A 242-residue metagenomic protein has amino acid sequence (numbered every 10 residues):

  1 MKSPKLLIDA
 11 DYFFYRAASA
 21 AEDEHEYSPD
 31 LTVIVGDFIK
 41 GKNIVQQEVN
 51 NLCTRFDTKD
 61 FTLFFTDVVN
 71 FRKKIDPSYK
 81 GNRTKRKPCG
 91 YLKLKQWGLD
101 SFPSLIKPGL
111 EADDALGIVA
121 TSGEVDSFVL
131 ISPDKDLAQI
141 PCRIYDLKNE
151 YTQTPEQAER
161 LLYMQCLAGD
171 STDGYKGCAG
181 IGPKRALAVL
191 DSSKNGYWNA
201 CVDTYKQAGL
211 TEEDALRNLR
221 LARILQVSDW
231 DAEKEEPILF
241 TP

Functional and structural regions predicted by a protein language model:
M1-Q96: Domain-level signal for Mg2+-assisted phosphodiester chemistry and nucleotide/NA-binding surfaces in nucleic-acid
K2-S3, L31-T32, G81-T241: Extended two-metal-dependent nuclease catalytic cores across DNA- and RNA-processing enzymes
